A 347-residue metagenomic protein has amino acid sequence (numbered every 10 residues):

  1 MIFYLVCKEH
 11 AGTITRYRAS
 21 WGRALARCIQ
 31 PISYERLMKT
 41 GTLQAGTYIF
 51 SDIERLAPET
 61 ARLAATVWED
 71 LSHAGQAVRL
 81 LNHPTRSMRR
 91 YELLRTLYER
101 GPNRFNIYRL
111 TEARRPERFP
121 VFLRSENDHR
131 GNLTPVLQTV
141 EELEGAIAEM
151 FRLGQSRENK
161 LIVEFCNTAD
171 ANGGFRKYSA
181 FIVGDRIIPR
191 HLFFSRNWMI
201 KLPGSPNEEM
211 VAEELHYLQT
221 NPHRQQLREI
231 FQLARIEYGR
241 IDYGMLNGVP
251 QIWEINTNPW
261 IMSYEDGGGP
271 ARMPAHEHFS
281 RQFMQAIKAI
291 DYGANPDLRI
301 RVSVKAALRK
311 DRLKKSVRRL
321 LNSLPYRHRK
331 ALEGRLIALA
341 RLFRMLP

Functional and structural regions predicted by a protein language model:
M1-Y4: Extreme N-terminal starter segment of soluble prokaryotic enzymes
K8-P120: Conserved N-proximal alpha/beta basic substrate-recognition cap immediately N-terminal to, or forming the N-lobe
A65, G174-K177, Y238: Short, surface-exposed coil-to-beta transition loops
V121, L161, I188, G239 (+1 more regions): Protein kinase-like catalytic core scaffold
V121-E149: Glycine-rich phosphate-binding loop of ATP-grasp-fold ATP-dependent ligases
E141-Q225: Phosphate-binding site of ATP-dependent enzymes
K201-I252, R281-D291: A long amphipathic alpha-helix within ATP-dependent nucleotide-binding catalytic cores
I236, M245-P347: C-terminal active-site "lid" helix and adjoining low-complexity regulatory extension at the edge of ATP-using catalytic
